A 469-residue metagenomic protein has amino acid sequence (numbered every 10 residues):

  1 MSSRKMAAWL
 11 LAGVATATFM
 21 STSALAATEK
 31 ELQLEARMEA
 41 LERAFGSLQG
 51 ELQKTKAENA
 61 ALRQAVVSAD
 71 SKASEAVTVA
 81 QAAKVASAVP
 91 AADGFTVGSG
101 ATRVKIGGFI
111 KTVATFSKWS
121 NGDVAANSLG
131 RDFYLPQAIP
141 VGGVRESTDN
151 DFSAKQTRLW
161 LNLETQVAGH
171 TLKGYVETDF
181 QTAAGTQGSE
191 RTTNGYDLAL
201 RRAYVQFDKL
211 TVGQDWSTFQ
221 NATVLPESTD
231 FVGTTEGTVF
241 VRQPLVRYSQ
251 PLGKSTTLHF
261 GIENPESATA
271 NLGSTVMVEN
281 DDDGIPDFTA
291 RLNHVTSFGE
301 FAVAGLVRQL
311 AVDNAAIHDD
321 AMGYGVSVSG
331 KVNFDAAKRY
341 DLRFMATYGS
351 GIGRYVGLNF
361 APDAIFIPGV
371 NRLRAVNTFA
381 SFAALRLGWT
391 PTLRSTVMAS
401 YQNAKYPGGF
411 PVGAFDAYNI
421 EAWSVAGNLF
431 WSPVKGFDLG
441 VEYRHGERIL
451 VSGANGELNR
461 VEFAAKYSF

Functional and structural regions predicted by a protein language model:
S2-L25: Gram-negative bacterial Sec-dependent N-terminal signal peptides
L25-A125: N-terminal periplasmic/intermembrane-space "pro-region" immediately following the signal or transit peptide
A92-R131, L135-A268, G284-I285, T289-E300 (+3 more regions): Outer membrane beta-barrel
S117, Q166, Q181-Q187, S217-N221 (+9 more regions): Sequence/structural signature of outer-membrane beta-barrel proteins
T148-D151, E190-D197, T234-F240, V278-G284 (+5 more regions): Replace "Gram-negative outer membrane beta-barrel proteins" with "bacterial and organellar outer membrane beta-barrel
T296-N419, W423: Detector for outer-membrane/organellar transmembrane beta-barrel domains, recognizing the amphipathic beta-strand
A426-E442: C-terminal closing repeat unit and adjoining cap/tail of repeat-based domains
W431, F437, E457-F469: Outer-membrane beta-barrel "beta-signal"
